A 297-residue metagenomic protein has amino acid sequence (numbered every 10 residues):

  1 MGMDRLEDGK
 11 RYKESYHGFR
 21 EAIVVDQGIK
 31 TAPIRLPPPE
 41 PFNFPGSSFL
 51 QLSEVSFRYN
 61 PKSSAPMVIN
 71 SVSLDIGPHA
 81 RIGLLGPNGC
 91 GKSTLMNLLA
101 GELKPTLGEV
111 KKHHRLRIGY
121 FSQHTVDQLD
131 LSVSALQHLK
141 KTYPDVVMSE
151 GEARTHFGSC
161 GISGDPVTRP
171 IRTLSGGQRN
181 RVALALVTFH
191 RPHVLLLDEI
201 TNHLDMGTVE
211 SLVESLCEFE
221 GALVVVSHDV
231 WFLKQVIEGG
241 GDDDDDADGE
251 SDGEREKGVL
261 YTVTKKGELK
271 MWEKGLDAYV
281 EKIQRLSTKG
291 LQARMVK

Functional and structural regions predicted by a protein language model:
M1, F42-K297: ABC ATP-binding cassette signature C-motif
R5-S15: Interdomain "pre-motor" coupling segment immediately N-terminal to P-loop NTPase/helicase cores
E14-A22: Internal alpha/beta loop-helix hairpins
D26-Q27: Proline/serine/threonine-rich low-complexity linkers at boundaries of modular beta-sandwich domains
T31-P33, P38, L50-E54: Conserved catalytic Walker-motif region of ABC-type ATPase nucleotide-binding domains
